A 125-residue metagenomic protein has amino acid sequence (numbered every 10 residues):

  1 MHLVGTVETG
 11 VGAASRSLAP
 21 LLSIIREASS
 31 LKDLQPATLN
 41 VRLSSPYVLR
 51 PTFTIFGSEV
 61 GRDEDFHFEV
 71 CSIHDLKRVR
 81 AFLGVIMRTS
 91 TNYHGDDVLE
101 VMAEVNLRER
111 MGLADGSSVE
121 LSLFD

Functional and structural regions predicted by a protein language model:
M1-G95, D115, V119-L121: Long, compositionally biased stretches
D97-A103: Active-site scaffold segments
A103-E109: Short alpha-helix capping/helix-loop boundary micro-motifs
R110-A114: A short glycine-leucine-enriched loop at secondary-structure breakpoints that most characteristically corresponds
L123-D125: Short, charged beta-turn/beta-strand-edge "cap" motif at the junction between a beta-strand and an adjacent loop
